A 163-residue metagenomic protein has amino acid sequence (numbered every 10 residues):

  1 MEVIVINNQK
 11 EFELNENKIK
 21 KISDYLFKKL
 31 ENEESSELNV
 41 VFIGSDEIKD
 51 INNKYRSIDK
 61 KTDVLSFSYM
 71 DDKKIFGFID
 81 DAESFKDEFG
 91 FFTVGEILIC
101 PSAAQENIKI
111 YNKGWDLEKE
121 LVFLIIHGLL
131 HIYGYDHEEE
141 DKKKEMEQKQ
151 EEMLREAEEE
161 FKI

Functional and structural regions predicted by a protein language model:
M1-V122, L130-I163: An acidic/histidine-cluster motif and surrounding catalytic segment that typifies divalent-metal-assisted enzyme active
